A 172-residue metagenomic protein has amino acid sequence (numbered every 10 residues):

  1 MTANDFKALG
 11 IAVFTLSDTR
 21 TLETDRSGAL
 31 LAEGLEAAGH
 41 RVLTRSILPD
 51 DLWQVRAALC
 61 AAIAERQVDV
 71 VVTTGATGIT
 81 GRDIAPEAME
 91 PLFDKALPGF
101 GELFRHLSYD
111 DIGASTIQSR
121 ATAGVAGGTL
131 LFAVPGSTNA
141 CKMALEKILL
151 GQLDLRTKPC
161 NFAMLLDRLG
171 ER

Functional and structural regions predicted by a protein language model:
M1-R172: Non-catalytic beta/alpha edge segments that cap or flank active sites
